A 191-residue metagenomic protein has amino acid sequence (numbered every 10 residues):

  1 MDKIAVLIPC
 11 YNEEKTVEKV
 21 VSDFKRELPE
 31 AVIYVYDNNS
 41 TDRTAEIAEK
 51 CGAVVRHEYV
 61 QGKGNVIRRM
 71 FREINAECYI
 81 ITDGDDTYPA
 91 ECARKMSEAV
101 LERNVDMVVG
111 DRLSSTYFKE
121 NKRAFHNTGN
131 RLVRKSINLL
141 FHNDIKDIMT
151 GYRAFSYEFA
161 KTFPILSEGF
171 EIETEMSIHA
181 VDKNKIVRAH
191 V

Functional and structural regions predicted by a protein language model:
K3-A5, V32, E175: Cell-envelope/extracellular polymer assembly enzymes that use nucleotide-activated donors
N12-R26: Short, well-formed alpha-helical segments that are part of the catalytic scaffolds of diverse glycosyltransferases
D37-A45: A conserved acidic beta->alpha catalytic loop
Y59-E73, A90-F170: Acceptor/aglycone-binding surface of glycosyltransferases and processive sugar-polymer synthases
Y79: Short aromatic/hydrophobic "clamp" motif used to bind/position activated sugar donors
D83-Y88: The conserved acidic donor/metal-binding loop of glycosyltransferases
F159-F163, G169-I186: A short, conserved alpha-helix in the catalytic core of glycosyltransferases
A189-V191: Conserved small/polar residues in nucleotide/adenosyl-binding loops
